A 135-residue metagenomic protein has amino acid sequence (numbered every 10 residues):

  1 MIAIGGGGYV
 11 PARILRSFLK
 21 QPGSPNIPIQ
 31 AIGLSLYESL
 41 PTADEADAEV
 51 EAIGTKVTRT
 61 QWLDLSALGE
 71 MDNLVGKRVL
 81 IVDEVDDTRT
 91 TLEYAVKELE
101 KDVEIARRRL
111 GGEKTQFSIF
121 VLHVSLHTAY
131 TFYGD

Functional and structural regions predicted by a protein language model:
M1-D135: PRPP-associated nucleotide enzymes
